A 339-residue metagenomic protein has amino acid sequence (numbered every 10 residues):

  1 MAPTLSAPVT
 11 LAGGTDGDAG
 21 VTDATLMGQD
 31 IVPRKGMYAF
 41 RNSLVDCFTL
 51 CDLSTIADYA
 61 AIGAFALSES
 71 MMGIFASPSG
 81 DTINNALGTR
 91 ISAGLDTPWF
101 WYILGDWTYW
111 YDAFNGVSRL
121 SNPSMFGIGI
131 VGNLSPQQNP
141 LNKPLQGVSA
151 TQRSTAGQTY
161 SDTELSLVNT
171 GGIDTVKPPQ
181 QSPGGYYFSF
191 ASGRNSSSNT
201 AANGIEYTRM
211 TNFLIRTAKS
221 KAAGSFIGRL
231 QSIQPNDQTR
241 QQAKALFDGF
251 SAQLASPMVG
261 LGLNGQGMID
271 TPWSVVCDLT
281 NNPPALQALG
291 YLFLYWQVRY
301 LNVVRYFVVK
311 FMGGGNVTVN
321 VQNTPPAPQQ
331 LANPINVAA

Functional and structural regions predicted by a protein language model:
M1-A243, A252-N281, Q287, Y295 (+2 more regions): A glycine- and small-residue-enriched flexible loop/hinge signal that marks low-structured segments
T55, N282, L301-R305: Generic "edge-of-domain/loop-turn" microfeature
G290, L294-P325: Extended amphipathic alpha-helical segments with heptad-repeat/coiled-coil character used for oligomerization, fusion
